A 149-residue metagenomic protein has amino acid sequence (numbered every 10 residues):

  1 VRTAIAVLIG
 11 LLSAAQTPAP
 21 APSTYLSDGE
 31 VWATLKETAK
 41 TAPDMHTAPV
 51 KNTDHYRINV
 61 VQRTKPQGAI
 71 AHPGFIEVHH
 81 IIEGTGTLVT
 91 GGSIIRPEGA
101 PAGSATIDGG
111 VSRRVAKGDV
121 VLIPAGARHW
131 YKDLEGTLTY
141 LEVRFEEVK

Functional and structural regions predicted by a protein language model:
R2-A14: Bacterial N-terminal signal peptides
A14-A71, A105: A short, N-terminal "cap"/entry segment at the start of jelly-roll beta-barrel domains of the cupin/DSBH fold
V60, L88-T90, Y140: Short hydrophobic/aromatic-rich beta-strand segments that constitute the beta-sheet cores of beta-sandwich/beta-barrel
I70, E77-H80, S112-R113, V120-V121: His/acidic/aromatic-lined binding-pocket segments of jelly-roll/cupin-type domains and related regulatory beta-sandwich
P73-I94, A100-P101: Short, conserved beta-strand element in jelly-roll/cupin
I95-K117: An anionic, turn-rich surface loop/hairpin at beta-sheet edges that serves as a generic interaction/coordination patch
R114-L134: Conserved metal-binding segment of the jelly-roll/cupin
G136-K149: A short hydrophobic beta-strand segment most commonly corresponding to one strand of the jelly-roll/cupin
